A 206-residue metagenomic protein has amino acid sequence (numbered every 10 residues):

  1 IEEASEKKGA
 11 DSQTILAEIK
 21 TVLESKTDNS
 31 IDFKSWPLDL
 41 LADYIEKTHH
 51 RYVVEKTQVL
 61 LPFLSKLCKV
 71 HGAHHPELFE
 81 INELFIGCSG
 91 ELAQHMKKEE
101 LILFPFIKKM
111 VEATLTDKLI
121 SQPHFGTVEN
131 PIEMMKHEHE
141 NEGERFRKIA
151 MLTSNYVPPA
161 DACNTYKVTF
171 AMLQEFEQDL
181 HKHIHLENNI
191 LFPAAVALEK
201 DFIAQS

Functional and structural regions predicted by a protein language model:
I1-S206: Small-residue-biased structural context
